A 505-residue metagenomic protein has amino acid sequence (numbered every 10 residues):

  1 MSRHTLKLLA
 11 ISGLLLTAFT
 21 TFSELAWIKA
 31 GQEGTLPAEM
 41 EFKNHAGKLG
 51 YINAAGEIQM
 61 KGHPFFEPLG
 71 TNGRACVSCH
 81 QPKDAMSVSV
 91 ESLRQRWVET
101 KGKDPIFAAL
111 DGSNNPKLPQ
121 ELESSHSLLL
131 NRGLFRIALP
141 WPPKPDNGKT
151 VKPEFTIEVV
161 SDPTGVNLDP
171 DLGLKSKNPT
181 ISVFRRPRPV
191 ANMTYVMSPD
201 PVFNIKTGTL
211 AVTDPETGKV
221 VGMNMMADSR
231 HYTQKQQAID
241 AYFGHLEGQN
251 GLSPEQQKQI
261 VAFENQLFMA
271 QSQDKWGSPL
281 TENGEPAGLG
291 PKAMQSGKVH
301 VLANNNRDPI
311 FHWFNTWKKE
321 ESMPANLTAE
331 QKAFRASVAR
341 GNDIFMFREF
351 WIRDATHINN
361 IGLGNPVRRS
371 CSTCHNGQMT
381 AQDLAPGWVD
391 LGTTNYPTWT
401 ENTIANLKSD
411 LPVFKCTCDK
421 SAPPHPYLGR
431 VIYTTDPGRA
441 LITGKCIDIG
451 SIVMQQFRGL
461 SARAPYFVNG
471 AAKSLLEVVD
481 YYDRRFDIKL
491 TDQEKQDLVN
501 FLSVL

Functional and structural regions predicted by a protein language model:
M1-A10: Bacterial N-terminal signal peptides that target proteins for export
L9-T20: Bacterial N-terminal signal peptides
F22-L505: Periplasmic c-type cytochrome electron-transfer domains
